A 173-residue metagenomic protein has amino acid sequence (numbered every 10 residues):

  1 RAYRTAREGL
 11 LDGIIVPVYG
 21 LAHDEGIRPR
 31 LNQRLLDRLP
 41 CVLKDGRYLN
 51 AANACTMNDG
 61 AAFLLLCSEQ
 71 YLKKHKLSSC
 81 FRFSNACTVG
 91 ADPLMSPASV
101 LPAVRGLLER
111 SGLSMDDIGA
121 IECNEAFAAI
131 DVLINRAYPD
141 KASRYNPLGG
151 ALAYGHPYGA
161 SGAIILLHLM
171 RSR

Functional and structural regions predicted by a protein language model:
R1-D12, L39-V42, Y71-L72, A86-V89 (+5 more regions): Change "in soluble alpha/beta enzymes" to "in soluble alpha/beta proteins
R1-E69, K74, A142-S143: N-terminal extracellular/periplasmic Venus flytrap/periplasmic-binding protein-like
G20-L21, S84-A153: Active-site pocket-lining segment
L49-A62, S84-R110, Y154-I164, H168 (+1 more regions): Active-site pocket-shaping loop/turn-to-helix segments
N58-G60, S78, D116: Short gly/pro-enriched beta-turn/loop segments at secondary-structure junctions
K74-L77, L94-M95: Extended hydrophobic-aromatic, low-complexity segments
S78-S84: Short helix-loop-beta-strand segments that form the rim/entrance of peptidase-like active sites
